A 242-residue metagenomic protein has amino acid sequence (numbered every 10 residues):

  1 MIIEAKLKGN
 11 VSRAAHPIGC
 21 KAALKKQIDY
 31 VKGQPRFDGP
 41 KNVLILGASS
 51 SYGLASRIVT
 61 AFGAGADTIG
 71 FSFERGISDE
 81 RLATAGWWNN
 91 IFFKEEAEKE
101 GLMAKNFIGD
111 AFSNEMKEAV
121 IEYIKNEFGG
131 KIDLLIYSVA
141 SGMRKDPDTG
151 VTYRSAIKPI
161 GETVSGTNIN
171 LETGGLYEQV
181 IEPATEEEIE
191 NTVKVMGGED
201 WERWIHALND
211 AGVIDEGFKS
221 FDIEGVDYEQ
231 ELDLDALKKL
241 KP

Functional and structural regions predicted by a protein language model:
M1-P35, E186-I189: Class I SAM-dependent methyltransferase Rossmann-like catalytic core, especially the SAM/SAH-binding loop
P35-F73: Canonical Rossmann dinucleotide-binding motif of NAD(H)/NADP(H)-dependent dehydrogenases/reductases, specifically
L46, I132-A140, K219-E224: Rossmann-fold scaffold of SDR-type NAD(P)-dependent oxidoreductases
G47-L54, F112-N114, A140-R144, V226-Q230: Gly/Ser/Thr-rich loops at beta-strand to alpha-helix junctions that form or flank small-molecule/cofactor-binding
G65-A104: Glycine-rich phosphate-binding loop and adjoining beta1-alpha1-beta2 segment of Rossmann-like nucleotide-binding folds
L102-K105, A119-T149: A glycine-rich helix->loop->beta "capping" turn within Rossmann-like NAD(P)(H)-dependent oxidoreductase domains
G109-V120, G198-W201: The beta1-alpha1 cofactor-binding region of Rossmann-like NAD(H)/NADP(H)-dependent oxidoreductases
V151-P242: Catalytic loop of short-chain dehydrogenase/reductase
